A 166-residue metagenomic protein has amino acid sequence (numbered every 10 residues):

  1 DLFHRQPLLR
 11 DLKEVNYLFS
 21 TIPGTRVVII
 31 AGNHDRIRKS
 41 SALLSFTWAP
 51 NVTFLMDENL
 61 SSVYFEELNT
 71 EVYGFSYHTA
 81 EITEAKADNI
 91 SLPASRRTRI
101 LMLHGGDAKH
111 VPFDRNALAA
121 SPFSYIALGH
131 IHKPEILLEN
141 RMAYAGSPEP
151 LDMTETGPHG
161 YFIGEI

Functional and structural regions predicted by a protein language model:
D1-L2: Short, glycine-/small-residue-enriched flexible loop/hinge segments at domain edges that mediate gating
R5-A143, S147-P158: His/Asp/Glu-rich metal-coordinating catalytic cores of metallo-dependent phosphodiesterases/hydrolases acting on
